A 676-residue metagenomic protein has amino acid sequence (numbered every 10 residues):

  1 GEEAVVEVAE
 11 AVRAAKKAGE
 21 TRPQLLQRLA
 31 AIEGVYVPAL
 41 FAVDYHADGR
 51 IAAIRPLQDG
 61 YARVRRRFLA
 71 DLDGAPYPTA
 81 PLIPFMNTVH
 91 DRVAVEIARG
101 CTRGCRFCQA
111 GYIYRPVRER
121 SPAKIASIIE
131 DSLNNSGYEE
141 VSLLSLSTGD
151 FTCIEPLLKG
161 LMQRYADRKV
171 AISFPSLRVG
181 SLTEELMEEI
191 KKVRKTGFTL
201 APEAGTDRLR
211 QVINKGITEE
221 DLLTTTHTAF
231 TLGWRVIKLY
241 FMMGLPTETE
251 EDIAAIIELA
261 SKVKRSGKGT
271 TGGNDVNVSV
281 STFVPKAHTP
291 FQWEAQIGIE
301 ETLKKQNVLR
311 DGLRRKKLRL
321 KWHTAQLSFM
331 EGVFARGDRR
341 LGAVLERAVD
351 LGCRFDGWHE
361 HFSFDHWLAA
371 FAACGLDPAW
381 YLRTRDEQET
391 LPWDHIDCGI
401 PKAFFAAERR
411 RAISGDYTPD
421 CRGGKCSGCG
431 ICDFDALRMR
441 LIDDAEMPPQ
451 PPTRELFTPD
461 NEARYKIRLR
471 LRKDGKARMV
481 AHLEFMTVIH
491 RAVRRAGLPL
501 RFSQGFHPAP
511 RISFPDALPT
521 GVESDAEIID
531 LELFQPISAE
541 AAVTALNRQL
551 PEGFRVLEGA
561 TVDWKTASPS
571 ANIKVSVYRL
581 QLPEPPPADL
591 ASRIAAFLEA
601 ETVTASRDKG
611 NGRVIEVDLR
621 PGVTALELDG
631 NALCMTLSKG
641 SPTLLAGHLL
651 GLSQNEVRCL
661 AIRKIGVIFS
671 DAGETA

Functional and structural regions predicted by a protein language model:
G1-R55, P290-D338, V344-H361: Glycine-rich beta-alpha loop elements in corrinoid/cobalamin-binding modules across cobalamin-dependent enzymes
A42-H46, T152, L182-L186, R208-I213 (+6 more regions): Flexible glycine/acidic-rich beta-alpha junction loops that bind and position SAM and/or redox cofactors in anaerobic
D44-A94, G399-R411: N-terminal [4Fe-4S]-dependent radical SAM core
P81-Q109, L133, P175, T282: N-terminal pre-triad scaffold of radical SAM enzymes
D131-N277, S281: Conserved SAM/AdoMet-binding glycine-rich loop
P285-A287, L500-F534: Short, charge-patterned binding micro-sites
R315-T458: Radical SAM enzyme core and accessory elements
P459-R464, V480, F485-T487, S592-A676: Core RNA-modification/binding signature centered on pseudouridine synthases
